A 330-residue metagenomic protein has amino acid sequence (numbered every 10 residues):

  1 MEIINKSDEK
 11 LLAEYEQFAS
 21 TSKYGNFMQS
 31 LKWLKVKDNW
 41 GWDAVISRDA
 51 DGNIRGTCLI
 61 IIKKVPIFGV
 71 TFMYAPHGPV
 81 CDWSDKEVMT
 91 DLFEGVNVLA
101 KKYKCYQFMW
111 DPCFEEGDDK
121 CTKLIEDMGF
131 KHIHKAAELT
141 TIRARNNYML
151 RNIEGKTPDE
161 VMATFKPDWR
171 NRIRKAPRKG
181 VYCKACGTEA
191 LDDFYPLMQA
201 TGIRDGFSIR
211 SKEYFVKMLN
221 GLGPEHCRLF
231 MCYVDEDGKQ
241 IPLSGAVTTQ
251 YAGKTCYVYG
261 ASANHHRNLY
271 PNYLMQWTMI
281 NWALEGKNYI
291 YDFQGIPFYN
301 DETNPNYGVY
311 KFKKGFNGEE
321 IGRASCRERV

Functional and structural regions predicted by a protein language model:
I3-D51, R55-F68, P112-G117, M128-R267: A conserved beta-strand-loop-helix scaffold within acyl/acetyltransferase catalytic domains
F72, Q107, N147, K254-C256 (+1 more regions): Structural preference for beta-strand elements that scaffold enzyme active sites
A75: Flexible glycine-rich active-site/ligand-binding loops centered on an Asp-His dyad
P79-H132: A gly/proline- and charged-residue-enriched helix-loop-helix capping module
T90-L99, V216-R327: Aromatic (often tryptophan-rich) hydrophobic motifs at membrane interfaces
Y106-D111, K184-C186, I290-D292: A structural signal for short, well-ordered beta-strand segments and their strand-loop junctions that often border
K123-K135, I142, N306-Y310, K314-E320: Conserved acetyl-CoA-binding loop of GNAT-fold acetyltransferases
